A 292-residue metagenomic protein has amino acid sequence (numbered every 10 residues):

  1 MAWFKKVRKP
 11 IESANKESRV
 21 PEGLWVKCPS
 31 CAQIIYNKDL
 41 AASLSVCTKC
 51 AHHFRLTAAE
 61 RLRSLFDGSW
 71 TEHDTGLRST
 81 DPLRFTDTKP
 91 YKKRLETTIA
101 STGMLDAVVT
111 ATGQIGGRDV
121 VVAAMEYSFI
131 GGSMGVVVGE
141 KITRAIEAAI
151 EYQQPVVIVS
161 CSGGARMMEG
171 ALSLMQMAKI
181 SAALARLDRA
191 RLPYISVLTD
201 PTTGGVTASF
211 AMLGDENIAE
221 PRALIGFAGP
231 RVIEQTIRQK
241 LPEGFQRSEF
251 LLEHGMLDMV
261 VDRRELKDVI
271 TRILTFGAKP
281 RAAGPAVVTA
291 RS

Functional and structural regions predicted by a protein language model:
M1-M104, T112-I115, I273-S292: Intrinsically disordered, low-complexity segments enriched in small/flexible residues
N37, I130-M134, R166-E169: A generic structural signal for short coil/turn motifs at secondary-structure boundaries
K38, M125, V159, V197-L198: Structural motif
T97, S101-A107, G132-E147: Glycine-rich anion/phosphate-binding loops
D106-T110, D119, Q154-P155, L192: Short glycine-rich loop/turn motifs
I115-A124, K141-A165: A structural preference for short, pocket-lining loop segments at secondary-structure junctions
Y127-S128, M134-T143, E151, S173-M177 (+1 more regions): Conserved mixed alpha/beta catalytic, RNA-binding, or beta-rich assembly cores of soluble enzyme, regulatory
S160-A278: Conserved catalytic cores of soluble enzyme domains, especially glycine-rich substrate-binding beta-alpha loops
